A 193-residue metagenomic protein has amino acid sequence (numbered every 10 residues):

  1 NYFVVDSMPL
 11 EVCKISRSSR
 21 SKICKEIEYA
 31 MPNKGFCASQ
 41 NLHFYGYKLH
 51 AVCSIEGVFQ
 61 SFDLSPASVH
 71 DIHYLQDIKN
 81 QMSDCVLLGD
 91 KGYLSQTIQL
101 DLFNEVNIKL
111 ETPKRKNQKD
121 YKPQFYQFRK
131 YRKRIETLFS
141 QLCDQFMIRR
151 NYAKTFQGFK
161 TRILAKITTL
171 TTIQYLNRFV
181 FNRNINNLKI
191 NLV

Functional and structural regions predicted by a protein language model:
N1-K91, S95-N104: Polybasic low-complexity intrinsically disordered regions
F3-V4, H50, K109, Q141 (+1 more regions): Generic structural signal for residues positioned in beta-strands
S18-I27, I55, I98, Y121 (+4 more regions): Enrichment for repetitive, rod-forming helical segments
C24-E28, N33, H73-L75, M82-C85 (+5 more regions): Short, surface-exposed linear patches
Y29-A30, G35, C53-E56, S65 (+7 more regions): A generic structural signal for ordered alpha-helices
A30-G35, Q40, K79-M82, G89-G92 (+6 more regions): Short, surface-exposed, polar/charged, turn-prone segments marking secondary-structure boundaries
V86, K91-Q157: Helix-centered, glycine/charged polyanion-binding patches within enzymatic domains that contact phosphate-containing
Q127-V193: Basic, amphipathic alpha-helical segments enriched in Lys/Arg and hydrophobic/aromatic residues
